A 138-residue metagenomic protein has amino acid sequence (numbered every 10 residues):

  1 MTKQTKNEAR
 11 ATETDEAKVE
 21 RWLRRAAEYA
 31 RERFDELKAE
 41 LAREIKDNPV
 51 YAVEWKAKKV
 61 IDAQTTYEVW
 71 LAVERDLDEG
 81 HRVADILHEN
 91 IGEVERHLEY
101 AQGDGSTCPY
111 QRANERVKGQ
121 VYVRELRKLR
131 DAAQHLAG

Functional and structural regions predicted by a protein language model:
M1-K6: N-terminal acidic, proline/glycine-rich, low-complexity intrinsically disordered segments
N7-R31, V73-G92: Short, charge/polar-rich alpha-helical segments
A30, L37, K56, A63 (+4 more regions): Amphipathic coiled-coil alpha-helices
E32-V53, G92-P109: Short E/K-rich amphipathic alpha-helical oligomerization segments
N48-Y51, A57-V60, G80: Extended alpha-helical coiled-coil "stalk/arm" regions that act as elongated linkers or oligomerization scaffolds
V60-H81, E125-A133: Repeat-associated, polar segments at repeat-unit boundaries in modular proteins
V94-G138: Amphipathic alpha-helical binding modules
